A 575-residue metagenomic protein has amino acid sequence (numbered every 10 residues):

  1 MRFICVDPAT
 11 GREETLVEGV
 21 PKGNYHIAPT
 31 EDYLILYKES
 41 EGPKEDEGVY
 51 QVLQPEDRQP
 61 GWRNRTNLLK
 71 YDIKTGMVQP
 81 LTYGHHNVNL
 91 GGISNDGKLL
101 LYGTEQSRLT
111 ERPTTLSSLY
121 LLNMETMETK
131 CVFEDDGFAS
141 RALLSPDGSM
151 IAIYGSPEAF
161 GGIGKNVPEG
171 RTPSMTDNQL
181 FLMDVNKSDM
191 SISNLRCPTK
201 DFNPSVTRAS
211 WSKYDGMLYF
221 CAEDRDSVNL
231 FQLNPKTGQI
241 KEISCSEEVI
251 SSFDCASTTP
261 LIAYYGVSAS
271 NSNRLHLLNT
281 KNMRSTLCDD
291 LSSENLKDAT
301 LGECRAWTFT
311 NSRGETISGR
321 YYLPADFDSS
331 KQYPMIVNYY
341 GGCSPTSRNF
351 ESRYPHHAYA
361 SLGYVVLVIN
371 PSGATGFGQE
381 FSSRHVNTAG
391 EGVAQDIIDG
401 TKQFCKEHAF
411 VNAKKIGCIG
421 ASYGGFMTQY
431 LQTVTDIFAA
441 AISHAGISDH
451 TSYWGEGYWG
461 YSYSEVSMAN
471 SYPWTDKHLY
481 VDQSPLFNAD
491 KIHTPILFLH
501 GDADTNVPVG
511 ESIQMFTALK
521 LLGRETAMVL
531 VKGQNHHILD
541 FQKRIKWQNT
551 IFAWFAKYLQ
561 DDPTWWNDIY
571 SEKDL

Functional and structural regions predicted by a protein language model:
M1, I35-K38, P43-D46, G61-L68 (+10 more regions): Non-catalytic accessory segments flanking enzyme active sites
M1-I4, E18-G23, Y37-N67, T82-V88 (+8 more regions): A flexible loop/linker signature enriched in serine peptidases of the S9 family
D7-G11, D72-G76, N123-M127, V185-S188 (+2 more regions): Short loop/turn segments that connect beta-strands within beta-propeller blades
R12-V17, M77-T82, E128-F133, N194-T199 (+1 more regions): A short beta-strand motif characteristic of beta-propeller blades
Y25-Y33, G91-L99, A142-I151, A209-M217 (+2 more regions): Blade-terminus and WD-like Trp-Asp/Gly-His loop motifs, strongest in beta-propeller folds
T110, E169-F181, N186-K187, N194-W211 (+2 more regions): Beta-propeller and related beta-repeat scaffolds in trafficking/envelope systems
L291-K414, A421, G455-W459: Cap/lid segment of the alpha/beta-hydrolase catalytic domain
V368-L575: Active-site-proximal cap/loop segments of hydrolase catalytic domains
